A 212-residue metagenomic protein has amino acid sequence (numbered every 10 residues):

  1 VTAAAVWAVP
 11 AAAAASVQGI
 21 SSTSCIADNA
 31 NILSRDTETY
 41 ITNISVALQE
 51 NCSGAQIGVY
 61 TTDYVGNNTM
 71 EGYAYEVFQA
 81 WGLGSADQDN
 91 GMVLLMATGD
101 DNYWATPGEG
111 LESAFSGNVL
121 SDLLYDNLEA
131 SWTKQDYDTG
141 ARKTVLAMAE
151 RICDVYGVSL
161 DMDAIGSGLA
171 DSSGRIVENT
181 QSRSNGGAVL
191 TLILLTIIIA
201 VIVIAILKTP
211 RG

Functional and structural regions predicted by a protein language model:
T2-A12: C-terminal segment of classical bacterial N-terminal signal peptides
A13-A188: Folded, non-transmembrane soluble domains that reside on the lumenal/extracytoplasmic side of membranes
G187-K208: Selective detector of the "anchor" transmembrane alpha-helix that sits immediately C-terminal
R211-G212: Short hydrophobic helical membrane-anchoring segments positioned at the boundary with long low-complexity
